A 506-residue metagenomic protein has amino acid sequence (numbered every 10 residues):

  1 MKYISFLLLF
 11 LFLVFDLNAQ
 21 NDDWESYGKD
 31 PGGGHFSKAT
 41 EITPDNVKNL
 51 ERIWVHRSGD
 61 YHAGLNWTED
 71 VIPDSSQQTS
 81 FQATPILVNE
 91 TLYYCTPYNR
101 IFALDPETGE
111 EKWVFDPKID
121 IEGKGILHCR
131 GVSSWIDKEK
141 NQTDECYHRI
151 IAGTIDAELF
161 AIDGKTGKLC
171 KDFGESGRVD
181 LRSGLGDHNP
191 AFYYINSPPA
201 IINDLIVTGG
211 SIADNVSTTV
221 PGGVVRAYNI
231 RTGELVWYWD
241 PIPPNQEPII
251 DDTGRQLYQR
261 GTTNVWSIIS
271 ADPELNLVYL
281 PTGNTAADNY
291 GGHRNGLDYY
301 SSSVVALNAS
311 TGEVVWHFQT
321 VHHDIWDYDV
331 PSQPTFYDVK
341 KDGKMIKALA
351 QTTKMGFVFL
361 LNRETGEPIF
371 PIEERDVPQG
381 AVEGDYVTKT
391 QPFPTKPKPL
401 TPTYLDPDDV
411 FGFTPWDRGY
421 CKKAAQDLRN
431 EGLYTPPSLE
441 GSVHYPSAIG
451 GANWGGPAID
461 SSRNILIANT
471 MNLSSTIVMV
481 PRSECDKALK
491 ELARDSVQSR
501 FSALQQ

Functional and structural regions predicted by a protein language model:
S5-D16: Bacterial N-terminal signal peptides
Q20-A63: Mature N-terminal segment immediately following signal peptide/propeptide cleavage in secreted/periplasmic
W24-G28, Q77-R100, G125-E158, A191-S217 (+8 more regions): Repeat-blade elements of multi-bladed beta-propeller folds
I53, E110-V114, C170-K171, D180 (+3 more regions): A structural motif specific to WD40 beta-propellers
H56-T84, V114-Q142, E175-P198, D240-I268 (+6 more regions): Extracytoplasmic beta-rich repeat domains
I162, T166-G167, P221-L235, R294-E313 (+1 more regions): Beta-propeller blade signature
Q333-V382: Phosphate/diphosphate-binding loops
L428-Q506: Glycine-rich, aromatic-lined ligand/substrate-binding cores of catalytic and carbohydrate-binding domains
